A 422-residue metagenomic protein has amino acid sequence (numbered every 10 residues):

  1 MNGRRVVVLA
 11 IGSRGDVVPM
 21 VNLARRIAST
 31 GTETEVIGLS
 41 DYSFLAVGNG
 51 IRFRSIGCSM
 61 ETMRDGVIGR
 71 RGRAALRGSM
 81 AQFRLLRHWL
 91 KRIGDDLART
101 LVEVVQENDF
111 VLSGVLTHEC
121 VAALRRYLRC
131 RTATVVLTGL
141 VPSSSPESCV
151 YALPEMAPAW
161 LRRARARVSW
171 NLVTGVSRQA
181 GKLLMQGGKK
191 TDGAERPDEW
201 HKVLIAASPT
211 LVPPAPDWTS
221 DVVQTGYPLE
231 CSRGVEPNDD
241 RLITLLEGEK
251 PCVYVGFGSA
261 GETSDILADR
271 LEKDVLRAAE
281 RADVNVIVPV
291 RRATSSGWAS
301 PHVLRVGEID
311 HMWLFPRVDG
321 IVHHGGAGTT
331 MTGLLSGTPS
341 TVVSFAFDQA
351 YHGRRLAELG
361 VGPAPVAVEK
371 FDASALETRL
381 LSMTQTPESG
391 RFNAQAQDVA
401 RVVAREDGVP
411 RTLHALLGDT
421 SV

Functional and structural regions predicted by a protein language model:
N2-I11, V18-E35, D41, L45-R52 (+6 more regions): Nucleotide-activated sugar donor-binding and catalytic core shared by glycosyltransferases and related lipid-linked
E35-Q82: Conserved nucleotide-sugar phosphate-binding/catalytic loop shared by glycosyltransferases and other
I37-S43, L116-E119, S208-V212, P289-S295: Short, polar loop motifs at secondary-structure junctions
S43-F44, M60-R64, G139-S145, Q349-A350: Short gly/pro/ser/thr-enriched loop/turn and capping motifs at secondary-structure boundaries
G69-C120, R162-E199: Conserved nucleotide-sugar donor-binding subdomain of glycosyltransferases
L90-R163, T210-V212: Conserved nucleotide-sugar donor-interacting segment of glycosyltransferase catalytic cores, predominantly GT-B
V176-T225, C231: Long, low-complexity segments enriched in small/aliphatic residues
L211-G320: Donor-nucleotide binding loops and adjacent catalytic segments primarily of GT-B fold Leloir glycosyltransferases
